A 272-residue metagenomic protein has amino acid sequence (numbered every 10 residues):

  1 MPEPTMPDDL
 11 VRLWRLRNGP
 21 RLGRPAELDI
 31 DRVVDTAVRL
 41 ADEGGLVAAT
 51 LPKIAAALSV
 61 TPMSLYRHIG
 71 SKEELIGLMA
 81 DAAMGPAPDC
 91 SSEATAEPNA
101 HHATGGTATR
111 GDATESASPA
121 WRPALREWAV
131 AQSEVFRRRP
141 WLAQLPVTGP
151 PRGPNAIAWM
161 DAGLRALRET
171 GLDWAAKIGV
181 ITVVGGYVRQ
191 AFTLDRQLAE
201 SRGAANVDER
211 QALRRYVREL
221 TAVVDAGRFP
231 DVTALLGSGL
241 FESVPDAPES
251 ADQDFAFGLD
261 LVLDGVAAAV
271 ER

Functional and structural regions predicted by a protein language model:
M1-K53, A57, G70-E74, T107: Basic, helix-initiating cap at the start of DNA-binding domains
M1-R17, Q197-R272: C-terminal peripheral helix-coil segments that are non-catalytic and often amphipathic
R32-R39, E43, E74-C90, P123-A131 (+1 more regions): Alpha-helical structural segments
S59-I69: Short hydrophobic/aromatic patch on the recognition helix
M79, A83, A87, V188-F192 (+1 more regions): Hydrophobic recognition helices of helix-based DNA-binding modules
C90-A158, W174-K177, I181-V184: Hydrophobic alpha-helical connector segments
A162-Q211, R215-E219: A contiguous pocket-lining binding segment that forms or flanks enzyme active sites
